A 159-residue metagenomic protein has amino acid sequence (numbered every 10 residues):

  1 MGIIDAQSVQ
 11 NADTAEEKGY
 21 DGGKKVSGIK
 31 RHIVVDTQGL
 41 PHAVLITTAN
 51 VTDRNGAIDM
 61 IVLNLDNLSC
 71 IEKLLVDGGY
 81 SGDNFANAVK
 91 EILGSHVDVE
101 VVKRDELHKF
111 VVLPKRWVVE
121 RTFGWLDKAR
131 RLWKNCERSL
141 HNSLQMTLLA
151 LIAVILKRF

Functional and structural regions predicted by a protein language model:
M1-S95, E100, A150-L151: Polybasic low-complexity intrinsically disordered regions
A49, N142-Q145: Residues at the start of alpha-helices and the adjacent loop-to-helix junctions
G56, V118, Q145-L148: Catalytic-loop motifs flanking and including active-site residues across diverse enzymes
M60, W125, A153-L156: Short alpha-helical scaffold segments that flank and stabilize functional sites
I61, K109, L144-T147: Terminal low-complexity, poorly structured segments
S69-N142: Helix-centered, glycine/charged polyanion-binding patches within enzymatic domains that contact phosphate-containing
M146-F159: Charged phosphate-binding loop/patch that engages nucleotide di/tri-phosphates or the phosphate backbone of nucleic
